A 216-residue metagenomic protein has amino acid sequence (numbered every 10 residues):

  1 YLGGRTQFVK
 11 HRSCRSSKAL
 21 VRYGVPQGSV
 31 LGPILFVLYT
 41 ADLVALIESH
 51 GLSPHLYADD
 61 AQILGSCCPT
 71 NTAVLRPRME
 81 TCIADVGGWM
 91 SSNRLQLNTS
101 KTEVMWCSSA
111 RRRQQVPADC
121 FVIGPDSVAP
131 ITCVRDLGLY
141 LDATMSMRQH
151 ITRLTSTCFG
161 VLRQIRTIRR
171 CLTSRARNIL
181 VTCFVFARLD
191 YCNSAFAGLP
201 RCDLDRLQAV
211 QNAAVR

Functional and structural regions predicted by a protein language model:
Y1-P26, G65, T182: Conserved pre-catalytic core of RNA-dependent polymerases
V9, G28, L43, D59-A61 (+8 more regions): Mobile genetic element proteins and their domesticated derivatives, centered on retroelements and DNA transposons
R12, T81, S92-C133: Short, conserved micro-motifs composed of acidic
P33-C68: Active-site palm subdomain of RNA-directed nucleic acid polymerases
P54-Y57, L75-M79, I83, L97 (+3 more regions): Hydrophobic packing residues in well-ordered alpha-helices of helical domains and bundles
Q62-G88, A197-R201: Catalytic palm subdomain of template-directed nucleic-acid polymerases, centered on the conserved carboxylate motif
G87-W106, D203, Q208-R216: Short, charged alpha-helical motifs in flexible N/C-terminal segments and linkers
P125-A197: Basic, alpha-helical interaction scaffolds
